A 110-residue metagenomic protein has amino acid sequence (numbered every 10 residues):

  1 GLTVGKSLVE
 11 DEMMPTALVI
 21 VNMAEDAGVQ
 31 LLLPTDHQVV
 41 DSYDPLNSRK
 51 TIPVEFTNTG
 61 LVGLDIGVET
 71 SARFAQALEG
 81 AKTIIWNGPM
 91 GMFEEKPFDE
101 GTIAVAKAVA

Functional and structural regions predicted by a protein language model:
G1-A110: Active-site loop-to-helix "anion-binding N-cap" substructures in soluble metabolic enzymes
